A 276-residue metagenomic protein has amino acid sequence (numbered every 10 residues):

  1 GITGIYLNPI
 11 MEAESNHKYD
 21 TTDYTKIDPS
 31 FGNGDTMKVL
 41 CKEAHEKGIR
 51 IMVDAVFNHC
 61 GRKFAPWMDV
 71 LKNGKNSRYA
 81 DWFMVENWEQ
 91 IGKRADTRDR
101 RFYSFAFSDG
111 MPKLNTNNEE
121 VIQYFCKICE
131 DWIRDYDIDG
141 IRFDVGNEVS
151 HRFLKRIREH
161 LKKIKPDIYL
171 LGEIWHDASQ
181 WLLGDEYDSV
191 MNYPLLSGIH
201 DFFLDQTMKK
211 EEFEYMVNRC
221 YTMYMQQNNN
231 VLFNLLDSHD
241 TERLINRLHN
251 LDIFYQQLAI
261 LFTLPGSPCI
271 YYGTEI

Functional and structural regions predicted by a protein language model:
I2-T3, I10-D135, I157-K163, Q180: Substrate-binding/active-site clefts of carbohydrate-active enzymes
I5-L7, I51-V53, I141, L170-G172 (+3 more regions): Hydrophobic faces of well-ordered beta-strands that scaffold small-molecule active sites in alpha/beta enzyme cores
L7, Y24, A44, D54 (+7 more regions): Conserved, mostly hydrophobic/aromatic
M11, F57-G61, N147-V149, H176 (+1 more regions): Active-site-proximal loop/turn and secondary-structure-junction residues that shape catalytic pockets, frequently
D20-G34, F107-I122, D139-E148, I199-M208 (+1 more regions): The substrate-binding groove and active-site-proximal loops of carbohydrate-active enzymes, especially glycoside
C41, H45, F64-W67, L71 (+5 more regions): Active-site-proximal helices and loops of the catalytic beta/alpha 8
L183-S189, R243-L251, L258-I276: Aromatic/acidic polysaccharide-binding cleft in carbohydrate-active enzymes
Q226-H249: Active-site clefts of carbohydrate-active enzymes
